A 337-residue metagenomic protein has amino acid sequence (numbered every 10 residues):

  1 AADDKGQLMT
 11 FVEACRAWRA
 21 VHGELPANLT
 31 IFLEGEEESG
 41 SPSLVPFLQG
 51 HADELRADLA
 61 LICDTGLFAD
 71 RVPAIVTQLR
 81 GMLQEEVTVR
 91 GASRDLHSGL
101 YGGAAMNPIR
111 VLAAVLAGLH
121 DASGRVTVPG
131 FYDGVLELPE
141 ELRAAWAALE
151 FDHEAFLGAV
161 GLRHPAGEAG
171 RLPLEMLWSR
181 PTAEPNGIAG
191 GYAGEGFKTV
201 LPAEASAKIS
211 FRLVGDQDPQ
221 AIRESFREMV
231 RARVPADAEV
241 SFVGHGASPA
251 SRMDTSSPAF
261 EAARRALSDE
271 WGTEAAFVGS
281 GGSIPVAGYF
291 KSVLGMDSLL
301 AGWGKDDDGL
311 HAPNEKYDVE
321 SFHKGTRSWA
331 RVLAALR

Functional and structural regions predicted by a protein language model:
A2, S93, F211-D218, S248: A generic structural motif
D4-Q78: Acidic/histidine-rich catalytic neighborhood of metal-dependent amide-processing enzymes
F68, T77, S98-I188, Q217-E239: Acidic-enriched catalytic cores of C-N bond-cleaving enzymes acting on peptides and small amides
P73-T77, G194-T199: Short beta-strand/turn micro-motifs at beta-sheet edges
A74-R90, L299-G304: Flexible glycine/proline-rich, aromatic-decorated loop/lid segments
T88, L112, N186, L201-A205 (+3 more regions): Zn-dependent metallopeptidase/amidohydrolase metal-coordination segment
A104-A105, E195-A203: Short, solvent-exposed beta-strand/turn "edge" segments of beta-rich domains on protein surfaces
F211-V214, S241-S256: A short beta-alpha structural unit
